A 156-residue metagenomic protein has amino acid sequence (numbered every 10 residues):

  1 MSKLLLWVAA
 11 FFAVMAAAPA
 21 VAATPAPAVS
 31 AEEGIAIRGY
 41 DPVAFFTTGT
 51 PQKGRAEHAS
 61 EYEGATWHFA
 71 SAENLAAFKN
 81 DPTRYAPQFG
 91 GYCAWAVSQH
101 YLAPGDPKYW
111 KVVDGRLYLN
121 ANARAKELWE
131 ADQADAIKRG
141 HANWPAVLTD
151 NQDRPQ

Functional and structural regions predicted by a protein language model:
M1-L5: Positively charged n-region of N-terminal signal peptides that target proteins for export
W7-A16: Bacterial N-terminal signal peptides
V21-Q156: Charged, low-complexity intrinsically disordered segments
